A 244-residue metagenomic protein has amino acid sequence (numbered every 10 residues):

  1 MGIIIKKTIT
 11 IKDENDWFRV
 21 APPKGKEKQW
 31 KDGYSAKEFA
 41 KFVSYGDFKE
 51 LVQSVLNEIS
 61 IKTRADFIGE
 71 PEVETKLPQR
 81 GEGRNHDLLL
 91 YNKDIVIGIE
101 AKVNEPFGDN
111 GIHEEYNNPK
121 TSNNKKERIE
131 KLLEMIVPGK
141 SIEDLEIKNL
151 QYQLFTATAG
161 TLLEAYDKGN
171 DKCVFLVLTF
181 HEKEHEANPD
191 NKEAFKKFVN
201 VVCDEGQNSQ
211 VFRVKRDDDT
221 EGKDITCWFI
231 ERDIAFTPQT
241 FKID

Functional and structural regions predicted by a protein language model:
M1-R80, K93: Acidic-basic catalytic patches of nuclease active cores, encompassing PD-(D/E)XK and other metal-cofactor nuclease
A21-P23, E27-Q29, G33-K37, E82-N85 (+4 more regions): Beta-propeller domains
E72-R80, R84-L89, D144, L162-A165: Catalytic micro-motifs at enzyme active sites that drive phosphoryl/nucleotidyl and oxygen chemistry
G81-R84, D94, L145, N149-A159 (+1 more regions): Short, well-structured alpha-helical interface segments that form or flank functional binding sites
L89-G98: Active-site beta-strand-loop-beta-strand hairpin of nuclease catalytic cores that positions key catalytic residues
D94, K102-F107, H181-E184: Short loop/turn segments at secondary-structure transitions that flank enzyme active sites
V103-L178: Catalytic cores of nucleic-acid endonucleases
Q153-D244: Non-catalytic C-terminal interaction segments of nucleic acid-processing enzymes
